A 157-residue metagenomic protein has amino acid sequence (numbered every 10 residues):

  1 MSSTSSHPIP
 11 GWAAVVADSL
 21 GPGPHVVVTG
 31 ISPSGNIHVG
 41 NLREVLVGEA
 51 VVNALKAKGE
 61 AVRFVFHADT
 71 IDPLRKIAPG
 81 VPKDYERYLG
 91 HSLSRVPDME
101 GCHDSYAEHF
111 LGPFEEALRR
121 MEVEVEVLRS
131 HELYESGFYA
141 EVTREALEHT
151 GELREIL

Functional and structural regions predicted by a protein language model:
M1-V39, A50-F66, E86, G90 (+1 more regions): Non-catalytic terminal extensions that flank enzyme cores
G35-N36, D72-R75, E135-F138: Short catalytic/ligand-binding loop motif for oxyanion handling, primarily in non-cytosolic enzymes, centered on
V39-L42, I77: Short, solvent-exposed loop/turn segments at secondary-structure boundaries
N41-V45, E49, R63, E132 (+1 more regions): Non-catalytic interaction-recognition regions
V65-L74, S130: Short, solvent-exposed turn/loop segments enriched in Gly/Ser/Thr/Pro and often Arg
I71-Y88, V142-T143: Charged, often glycine-rich, active-site loop that binds/positions anionic groups
S92-L157: Active-site neighborhoods of enzyme catalytic cores
